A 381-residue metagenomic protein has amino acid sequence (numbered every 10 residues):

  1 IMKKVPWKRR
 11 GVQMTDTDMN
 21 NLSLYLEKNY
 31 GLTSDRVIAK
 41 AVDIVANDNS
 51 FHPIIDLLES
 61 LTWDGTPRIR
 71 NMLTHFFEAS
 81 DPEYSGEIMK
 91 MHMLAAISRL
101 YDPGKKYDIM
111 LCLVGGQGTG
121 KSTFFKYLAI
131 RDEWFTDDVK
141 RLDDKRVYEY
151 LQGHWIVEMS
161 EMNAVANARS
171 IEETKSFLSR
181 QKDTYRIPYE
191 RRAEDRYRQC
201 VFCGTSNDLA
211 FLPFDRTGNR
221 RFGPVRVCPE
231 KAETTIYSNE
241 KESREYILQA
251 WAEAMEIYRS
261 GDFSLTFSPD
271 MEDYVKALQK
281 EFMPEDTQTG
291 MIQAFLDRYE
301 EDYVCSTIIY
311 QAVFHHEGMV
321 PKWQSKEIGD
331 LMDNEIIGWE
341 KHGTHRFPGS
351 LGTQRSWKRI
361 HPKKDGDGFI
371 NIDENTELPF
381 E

Functional and structural regions predicted by a protein language model:
I1-R68, E83, E87, G318-W323 (+4 more regions): N-terminal nucleic-acid engagement/recognition segments and initiation subdomains in replication, restriction
V42-G153, F314: P-loop NTPase catalytic core of nucleic-acid-dependent motor ATPases
V147-Q152, I187-T205: AAA+/SF3 P-loop NTPase mechanochemical coupling elements
G153-W155, Q181, R198-V201, T217-G223: Short glycine-/polar-rich loops that comprise or flank the Walker A/P-loop and associated switch/sensor motifs
I156-L178, F214-G218: Conserved AAA+/SF3 P-loop NTPase catalytic/coupling segment centered on the Walker-B
I171-E194: Conserved catalytic/switch belt of AAA+ P-loop NTPases
F214-E233: A short helix-turn-beta junction within AAA+ P-loop NTPase domains corresponding to the substrate/partner-engaging
L265-E381: DNA transaction DNA-binding modules
